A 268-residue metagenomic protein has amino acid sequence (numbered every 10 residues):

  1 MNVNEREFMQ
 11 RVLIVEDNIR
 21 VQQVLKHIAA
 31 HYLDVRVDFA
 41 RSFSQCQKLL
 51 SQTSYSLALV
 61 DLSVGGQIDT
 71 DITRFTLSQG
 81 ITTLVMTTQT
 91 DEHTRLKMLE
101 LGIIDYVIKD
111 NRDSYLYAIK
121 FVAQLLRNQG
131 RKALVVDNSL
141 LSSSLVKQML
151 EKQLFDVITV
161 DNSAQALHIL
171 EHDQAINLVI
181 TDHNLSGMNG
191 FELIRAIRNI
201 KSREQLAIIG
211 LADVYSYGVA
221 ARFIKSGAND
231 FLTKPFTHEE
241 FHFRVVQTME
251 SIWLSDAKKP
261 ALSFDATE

Functional and structural regions predicted by a protein language model:
N18-S44, L140-I158: Two-component/phosphorelay signaling modules centered on CheY-like receiver
K26, F39-L57, V64, T159-L178: Acidic, metal-coordinating helix/loop segments flanking the phosphotransfer/catalytic sites of two-component signaling
S42, Q67-D71, N162, N189-E192: Acidic catalytic/metal-coordinating carboxylates
D61, D182-H183, A212: Active-site residues of response regulator receiver
V64, L185-G187: Receiver (REC) domain active-site loop signature in two-component systems and cognate sites in sensor histidine kinases
D71, T90-D105, E192, V214-D230: Alpha4 helix (beta4-alpha4-beta5 surface) of REC/receiver domains from two-component response regulators
M86-T87, L211: Hydrophobic/aromatic residues positioned on beta-strands within the core alpha/beta folds
H93, D110-K120, K147, F236-V245: C-terminal output helix
